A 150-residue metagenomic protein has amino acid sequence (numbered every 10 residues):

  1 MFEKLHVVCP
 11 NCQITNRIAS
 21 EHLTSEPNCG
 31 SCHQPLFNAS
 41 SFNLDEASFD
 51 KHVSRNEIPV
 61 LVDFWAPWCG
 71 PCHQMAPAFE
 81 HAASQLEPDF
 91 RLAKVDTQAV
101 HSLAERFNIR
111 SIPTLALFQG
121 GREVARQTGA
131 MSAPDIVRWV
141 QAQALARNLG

Functional and structural regions predicted by a protein language model:
C9-C12, C29-C32: Short cysteine-rich clusters marking metal-coordination/redox-active sites
N16, L36, A76: Cys/His-rich microdomains that often coordinate metals
I18-P27: Short linker/helix segments within small regulatory modules
C32-S41: Short Cys/His-rich micro-motifs in 6-15 aa windows
S41-V60: A short beta-strand-turn-helix
E57, F64-W68, S111: Short pre-active-site segment immediately N-terminal to redox-active cysteine/selenocysteine motifs in thiol-based
P71-L86: Typically the conserved alpha-helix immediately C-terminal to a functionally engaged Cys/Sec in thioredoxin-like
S111, A116-L149: Non-catalytic, surface beta->alpha helical segment in thiol-disulfide oxidoreductase systems
